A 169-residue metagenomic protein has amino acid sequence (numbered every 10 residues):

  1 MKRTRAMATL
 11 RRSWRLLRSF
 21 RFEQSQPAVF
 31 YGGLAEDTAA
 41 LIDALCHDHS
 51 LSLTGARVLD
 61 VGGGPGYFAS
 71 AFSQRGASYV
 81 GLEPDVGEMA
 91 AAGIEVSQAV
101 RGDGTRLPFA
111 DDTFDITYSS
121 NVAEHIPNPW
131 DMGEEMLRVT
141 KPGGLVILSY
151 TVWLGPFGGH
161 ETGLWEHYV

Functional and structural regions predicted by a protein language model:
M1-F109, Y118, G133: Conserved N-terminal segment of class I S-adenosyl-L-methionine
Y67-A69, E88, I126, L154-G159: Short catalytic/ligand-binding loop motif for oxyanion handling, primarily in non-cytosolic enzymes, centered on
G81, K141, I147-Y150: A structural signal for short, well-ordered beta-strand segments and their strand-loop junctions that often border
T105, A123, L154: Adenine-nucleotide cofactor-binding loop residues
I116-P127: A short SAM/SAH-binding and catalytic strip from SAM-dependent methyltransferases
W130-P142: A short glycine-rich, Lys/Arg-flanked "PGG" loop and its adjoining helix->strand segment in the class I
V146-V169: Conserved class I S-adenosyl-L-methionine
